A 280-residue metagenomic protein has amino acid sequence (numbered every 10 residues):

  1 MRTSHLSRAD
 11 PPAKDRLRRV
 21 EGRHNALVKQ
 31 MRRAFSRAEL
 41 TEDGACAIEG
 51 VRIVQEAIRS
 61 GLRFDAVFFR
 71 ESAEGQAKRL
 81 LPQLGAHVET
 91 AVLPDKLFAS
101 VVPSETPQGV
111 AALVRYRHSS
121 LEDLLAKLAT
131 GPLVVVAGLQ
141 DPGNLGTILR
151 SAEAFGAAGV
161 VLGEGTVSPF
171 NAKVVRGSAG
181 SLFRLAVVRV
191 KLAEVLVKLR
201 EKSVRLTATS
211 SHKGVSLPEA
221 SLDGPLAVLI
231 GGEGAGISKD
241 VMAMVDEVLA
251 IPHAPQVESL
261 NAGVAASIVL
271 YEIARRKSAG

Functional and structural regions predicted by a protein language model:
M1-R79, T166-V167: Boundary-proximal intrinsically disordered activation/regulatory segments immediately upstream of a helical core
S4-H5, R52, R59, P94 (+2 more regions): RNA substrate-binding interface of SAM-dependent RNA methyltransferases
G75-H87, V241: Short, aromatic/basic amphipathic alpha-helical patches
L84-P103: A glycine-rich helix N-cap at a beta->alpha junction
E105, V110-V114: C-terminal edge-of-domain segments
A112, S151-F155, E164-S181, K239-G280: Structured adenosyl-cofactor binding patch, chiefly the S-adenosyl-L-methionine
T207-V257, N261: Active-site/ligand-binding-proximal alpha/beta "capping" segment
